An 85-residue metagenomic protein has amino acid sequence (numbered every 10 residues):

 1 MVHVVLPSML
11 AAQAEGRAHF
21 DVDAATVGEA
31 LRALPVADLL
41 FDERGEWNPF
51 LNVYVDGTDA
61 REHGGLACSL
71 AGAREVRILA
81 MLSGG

Functional and structural regions predicted by a protein language model:
M1-G84: Ubiquitin-like/PB1-type beta-grasp interaction modules and other compact soluble beta-rich domains
